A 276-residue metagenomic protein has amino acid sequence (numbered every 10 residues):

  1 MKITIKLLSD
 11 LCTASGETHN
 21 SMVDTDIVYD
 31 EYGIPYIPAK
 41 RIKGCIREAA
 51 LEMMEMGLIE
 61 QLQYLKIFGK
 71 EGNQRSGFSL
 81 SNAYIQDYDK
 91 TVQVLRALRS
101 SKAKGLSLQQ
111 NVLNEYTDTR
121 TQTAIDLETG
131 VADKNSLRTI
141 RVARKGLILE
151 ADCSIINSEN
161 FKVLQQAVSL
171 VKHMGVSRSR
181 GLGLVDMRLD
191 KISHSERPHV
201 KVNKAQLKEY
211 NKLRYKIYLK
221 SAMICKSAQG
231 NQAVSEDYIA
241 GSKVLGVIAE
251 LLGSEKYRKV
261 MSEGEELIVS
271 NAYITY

Functional and structural regions predicted by a protein language model:
M1-Y276: Conserved active-site/ligand-binding neighborhood in enzyme cores
